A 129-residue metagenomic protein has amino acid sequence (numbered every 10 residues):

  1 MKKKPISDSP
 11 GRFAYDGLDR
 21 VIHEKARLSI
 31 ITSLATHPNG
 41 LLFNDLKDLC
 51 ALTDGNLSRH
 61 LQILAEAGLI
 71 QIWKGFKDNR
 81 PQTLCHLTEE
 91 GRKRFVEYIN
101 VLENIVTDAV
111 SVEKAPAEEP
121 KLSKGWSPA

Functional and structural regions predicted by a protein language model:
M1-P5, G40-F43: Short, charged, low-hydrophobicity "junction" segments
K2-S9, F13, T32, K93-A129: Amphipathic alpha-helical dimerization/coiled-coil segments that flank or bridge DNA-binding/regulatory modules
F13-N56, K77-D78, Q82-H86: N-terminal helix-turn-helix DNA-binding core of bacterial DNA-binding proteins
L61-Q62: Short, hydrophobic-biased segments on the C-terminal half of alpha helices that form "recognition helices"
G68: Glycine-centered, phosphate/nucleic-acid-interacting loop/turn motifs that mediate DNA/RNA or nucleotide
I72: Short beta-strand "wing" residues that participate in macromolecule-binding interfaces
K77-L102: Basic, amphipathic "hinge/linker" alpha-helix immediately C-terminal to the N-terminal HTH DNA-binding motif
